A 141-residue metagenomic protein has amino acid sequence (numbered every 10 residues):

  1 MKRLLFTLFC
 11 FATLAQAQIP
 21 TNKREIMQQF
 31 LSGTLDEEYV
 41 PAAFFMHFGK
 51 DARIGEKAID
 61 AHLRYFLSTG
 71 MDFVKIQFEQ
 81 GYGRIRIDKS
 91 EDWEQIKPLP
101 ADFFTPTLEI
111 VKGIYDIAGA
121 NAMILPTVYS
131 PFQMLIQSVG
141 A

Functional and structural regions predicted by a protein language model:
L4-A12: Sec-dependent N-terminal signal peptides
C10, S32, D36, D116-A120: Secondary-structure boundary motif
A17-D88: N-terminal basic, low-complexity leaders that serve as flexible interaction/assembly modules and, when applicable, as
I85-A141: Active-site-proximal, glycine-rich beta->alpha crossover segments in alpha/beta enzymes that shape flexible
